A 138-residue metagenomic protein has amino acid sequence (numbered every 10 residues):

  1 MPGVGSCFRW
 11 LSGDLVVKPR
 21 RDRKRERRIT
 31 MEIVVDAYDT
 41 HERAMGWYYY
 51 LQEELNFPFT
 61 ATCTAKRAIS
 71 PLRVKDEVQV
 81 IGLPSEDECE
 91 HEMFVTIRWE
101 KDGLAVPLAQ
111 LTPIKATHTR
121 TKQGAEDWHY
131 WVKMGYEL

Functional and structural regions predicted by a protein language model:
W10-I69: Mixed-charge, Lys/Arg-rich low-complexity intrinsically disordered regions
A68-Q79: Short coil-to-beta-strand transition motifs
I69-P71, E86-C89: Short glycine/serine/proline-enriched coil/turn segments at secondary-structure junctions
I81-L83: Residue-level recognition of beta-strand microenvironments
D87-I97: Short aromatic-glycine-enriched beta-strand elements
D102-I114: A short macromolecule-binding patch
R120-L138: Long, low-complexity intrinsically disordered regions
